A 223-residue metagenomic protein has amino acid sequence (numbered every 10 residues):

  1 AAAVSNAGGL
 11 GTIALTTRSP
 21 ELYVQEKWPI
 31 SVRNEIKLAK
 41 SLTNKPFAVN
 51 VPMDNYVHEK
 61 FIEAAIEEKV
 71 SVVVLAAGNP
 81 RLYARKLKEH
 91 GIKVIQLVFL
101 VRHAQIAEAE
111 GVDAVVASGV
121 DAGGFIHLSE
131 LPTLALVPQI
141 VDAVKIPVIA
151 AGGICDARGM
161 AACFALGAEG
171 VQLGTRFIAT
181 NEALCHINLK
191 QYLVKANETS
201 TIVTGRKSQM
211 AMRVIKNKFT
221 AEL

Functional and structural regions predicted by a protein language model:
A1-P147: Active-site entrance/lid segments in N-terminal catalytic domains of soluble metabolic enzymes
L97, G152-G153: Conserved acidic functional residues
H127-I149, C155-L223: Conserved active-site-proximal phosphate/metal-binding subdomains
